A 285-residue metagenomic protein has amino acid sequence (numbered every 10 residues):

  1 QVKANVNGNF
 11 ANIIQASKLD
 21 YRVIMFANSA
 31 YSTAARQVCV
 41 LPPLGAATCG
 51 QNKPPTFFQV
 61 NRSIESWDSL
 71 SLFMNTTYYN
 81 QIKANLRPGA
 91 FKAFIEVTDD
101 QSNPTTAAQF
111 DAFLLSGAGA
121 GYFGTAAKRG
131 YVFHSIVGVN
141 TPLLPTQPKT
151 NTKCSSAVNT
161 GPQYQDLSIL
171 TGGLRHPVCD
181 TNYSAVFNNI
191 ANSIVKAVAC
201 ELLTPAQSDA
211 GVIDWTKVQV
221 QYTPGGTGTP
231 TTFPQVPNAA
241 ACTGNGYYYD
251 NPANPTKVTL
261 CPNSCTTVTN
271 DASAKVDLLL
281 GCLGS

Functional and structural regions predicted by a protein language model:
Q1-P252, L283-S285: Divalent cation-coordinating acidic motifs and surrounding scaffolds that mediate Ca2+/Mg2+/Mn2+/Zn2+-dependent binding
D250-S285: Surface-exposed interaction regions enriched in Ser/Thr/Asp/Glu that occur as long low-complexity tracts or repetitive
